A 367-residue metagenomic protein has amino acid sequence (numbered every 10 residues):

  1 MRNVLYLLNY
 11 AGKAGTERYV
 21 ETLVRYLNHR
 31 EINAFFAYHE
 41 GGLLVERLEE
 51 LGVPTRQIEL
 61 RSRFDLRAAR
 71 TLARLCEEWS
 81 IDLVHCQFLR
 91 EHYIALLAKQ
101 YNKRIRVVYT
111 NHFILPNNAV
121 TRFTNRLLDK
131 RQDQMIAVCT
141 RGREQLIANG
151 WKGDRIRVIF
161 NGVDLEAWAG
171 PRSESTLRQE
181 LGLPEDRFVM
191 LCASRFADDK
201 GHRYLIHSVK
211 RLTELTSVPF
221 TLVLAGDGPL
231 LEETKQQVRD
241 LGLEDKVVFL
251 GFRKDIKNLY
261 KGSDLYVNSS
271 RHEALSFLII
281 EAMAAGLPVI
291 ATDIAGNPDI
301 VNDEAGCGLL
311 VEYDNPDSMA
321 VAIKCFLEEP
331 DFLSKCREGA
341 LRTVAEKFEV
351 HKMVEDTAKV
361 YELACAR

Functional and structural regions predicted by a protein language model:
A14-R25, F188-R211, L222, P229-K235 (+2 more regions): A conserved mid-protein helix/loop that constitutes part of the nucleotide-sugar donor-binding site
A37-Y38, P288-A291, V301: Short hydrophobic beta-strand element within catalytic cores of glycosyltransferases and related nucleotide-activated
R63-R67, E144-A148, G153-R155, G162-E180: Acidic anion/phosphate-binding donor-loop and adjacent secondary structure in glycosyltransferase catalytic cores
C86-H92, N111: Short His-centered aromatic/hydrophobic patch
V108-I136, N149: A conserved, positively charged/aromatic
Q179, S318, C325, F332-K347 (+1 more regions): A short, well-ordered alpha-helix in the C-terminal region of glycosyltransferases
F252, R271: Aromatic "clamp/platform" in nucleotide-sugar-dependent glycosyltransferases that forms part of the donor/acceptor
D303-E304, G308-P316, C325-P330: Conserved acidic donor-binding segment of nucleotide-sugar-dependent glycosyltransferases
